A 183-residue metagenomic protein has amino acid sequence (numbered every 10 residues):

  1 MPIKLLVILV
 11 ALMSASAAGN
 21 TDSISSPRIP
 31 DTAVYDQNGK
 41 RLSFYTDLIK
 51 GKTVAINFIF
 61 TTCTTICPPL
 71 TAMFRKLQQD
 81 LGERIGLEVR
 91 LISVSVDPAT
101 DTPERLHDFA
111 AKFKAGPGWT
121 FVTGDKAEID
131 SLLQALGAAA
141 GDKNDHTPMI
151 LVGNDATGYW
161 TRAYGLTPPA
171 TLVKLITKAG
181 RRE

Functional and structural regions predicted by a protein language model:
K4-S14: Bacterial N-terminal signal peptides
A18-T46, P69-A72: N-terminal "domain-start" segment that seeds a small globular fold
F44-L70, F74: Short active-site neighborhood of thiol/selenol oxidoreductases, capturing the structured segment around
K52-T53, P69-S93, A111: Conserved helix-turn-beta segment immediately C-terminal to the redox Cys motif in thioredoxin-like folds
Q79-G86, A111-A115, Q134-A138, T177 (+1 more regions): Sec-exported extracytoplasmic/periplasmic mature domains
L87-D101, P117-A127: Thiol-based oxidoreductase modules, predominantly thioredoxin-like and allied folds used for disulfide exchange
H107-T147: Short, internal strand/loop/helix patches that form the active-site neighborhood or redox-interaction surface
N144-E183: Thiol-/selenol-based redox modules, centered on thioredoxin-like and closely related oxidoreductase domains
